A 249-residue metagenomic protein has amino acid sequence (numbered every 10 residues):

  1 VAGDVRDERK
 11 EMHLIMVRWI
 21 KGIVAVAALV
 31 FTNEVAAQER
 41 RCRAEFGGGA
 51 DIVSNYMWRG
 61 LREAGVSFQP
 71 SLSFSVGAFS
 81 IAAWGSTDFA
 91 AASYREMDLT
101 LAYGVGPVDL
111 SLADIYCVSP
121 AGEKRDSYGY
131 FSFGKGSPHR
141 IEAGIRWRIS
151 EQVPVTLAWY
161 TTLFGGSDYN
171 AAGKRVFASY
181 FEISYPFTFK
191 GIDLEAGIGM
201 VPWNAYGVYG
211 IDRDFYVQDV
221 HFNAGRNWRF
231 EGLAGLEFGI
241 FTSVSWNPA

Functional and structural regions predicted by a protein language model:
V1-E45: Cleavable N-terminal export/targeting peptides
Q38-F89: Short glycine/proline- and aromatic-enriched beta-strand/turn motifs that initiate or cap beta-hairpins
C42-A44, A64-F68, S93-M97, S137-I141 (+3 more regions): Residues that define the transmembrane beta-barrel architecture of outer-membrane proteins
G47-V53, S73, A82-S86, A102 (+4 more regions): Transmembrane beta-strands of outer-membrane beta-barrel proteins
W58-G65, A92-D98, A121-Y130, S167-G173 (+2 more regions): Outer-membrane beta-barrel translocator domains and adjoining extracellular loop/strand segments of Gram-negative
P70, L99-L101, A143-I145, F181-I183 (+2 more regions): Membrane-embedded beta-strands of outer-membrane beta-barrel proteins, especially the hydrophobic/small aromatic
A78, T87, R148-E237, S245-P248: Outer-membrane beta-barrel transmembrane domain signature
F79-G104, L110-G134: Surface-exposed loop and membrane-interface regions of Gram-negative outer-membrane beta-barrel proteins
